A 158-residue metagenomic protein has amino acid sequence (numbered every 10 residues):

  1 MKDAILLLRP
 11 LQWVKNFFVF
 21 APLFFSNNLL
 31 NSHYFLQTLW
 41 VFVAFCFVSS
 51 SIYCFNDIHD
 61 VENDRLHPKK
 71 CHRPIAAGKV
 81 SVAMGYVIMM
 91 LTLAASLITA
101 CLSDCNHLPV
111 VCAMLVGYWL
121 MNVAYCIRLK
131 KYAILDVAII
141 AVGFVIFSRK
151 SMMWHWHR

Functional and structural regions predicted by a protein language model:
M1-R65, K79-V87: Topogenic membrane-insertion module of multi-pass membrane proteins
K2-I5, Q12, I127, V145 (+1 more regions): C-terminal membrane-associated helical module and adjoining short loops/tails
F18-P22, P74, V80, A138-M153: Small-residue-rich segments of transmembrane alpha-helices in multi-pass membrane proteins, especially helix faces
F24-V43, L97-A113, S148-R158: Helix-coil boundary and interhelical linker segments in multi-pass alpha-helical membrane proteins
V48, G117-C126, V145-I146: Alpha-helical transmembrane segments and their membrane-interface exit regions
E62, L120-A133: C-terminal ends of transmembrane helices
L66-L115: Multi-pass membrane catalytic core of lipid/isoprenoid biosynthesis enzymes
M114, Y118, Y132-V137, M153-W156: Non-catalytic terminal and connector segments of soluble metabolic enzymes
